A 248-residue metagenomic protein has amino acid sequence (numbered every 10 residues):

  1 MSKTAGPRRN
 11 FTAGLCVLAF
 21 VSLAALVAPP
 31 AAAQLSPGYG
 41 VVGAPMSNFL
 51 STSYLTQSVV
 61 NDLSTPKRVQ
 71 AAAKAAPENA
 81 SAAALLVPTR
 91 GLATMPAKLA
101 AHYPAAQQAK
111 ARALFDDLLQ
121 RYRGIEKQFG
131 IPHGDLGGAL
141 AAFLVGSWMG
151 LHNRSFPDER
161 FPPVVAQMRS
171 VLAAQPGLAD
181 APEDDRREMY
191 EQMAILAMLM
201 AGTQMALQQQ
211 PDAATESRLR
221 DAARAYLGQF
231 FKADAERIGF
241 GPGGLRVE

Functional and structural regions predicted by a protein language model:
S2-L18: Bacterial N-terminal signal peptides that target proteins for export
L23-A25: Hydrophobic alpha-helical membrane-insertion segments, chiefly the h-region of N-terminal signal peptides
V27-P30: N-terminal signal peptide c-region/cleavage motif recognized by signal peptidases
A33-P132, L136, D234: N-terminal Sec/ER secretory leader and immediately downstream segment of secreted/extracellular precursors
G38-D62, T203-E248: A cross-kingdom marker for long, charged
A73-L92, P96-A97, D180-R218: Long, charge-rich low-complexity segments
P96, R112-L119, R123, A141 (+5 more regions): Extracytoplasmic/secreted envelope proteins and their assembly/folding machinery, especially bacterial periplasmic
K127-G202: Extended amphipathic alpha-helical interaction segments
